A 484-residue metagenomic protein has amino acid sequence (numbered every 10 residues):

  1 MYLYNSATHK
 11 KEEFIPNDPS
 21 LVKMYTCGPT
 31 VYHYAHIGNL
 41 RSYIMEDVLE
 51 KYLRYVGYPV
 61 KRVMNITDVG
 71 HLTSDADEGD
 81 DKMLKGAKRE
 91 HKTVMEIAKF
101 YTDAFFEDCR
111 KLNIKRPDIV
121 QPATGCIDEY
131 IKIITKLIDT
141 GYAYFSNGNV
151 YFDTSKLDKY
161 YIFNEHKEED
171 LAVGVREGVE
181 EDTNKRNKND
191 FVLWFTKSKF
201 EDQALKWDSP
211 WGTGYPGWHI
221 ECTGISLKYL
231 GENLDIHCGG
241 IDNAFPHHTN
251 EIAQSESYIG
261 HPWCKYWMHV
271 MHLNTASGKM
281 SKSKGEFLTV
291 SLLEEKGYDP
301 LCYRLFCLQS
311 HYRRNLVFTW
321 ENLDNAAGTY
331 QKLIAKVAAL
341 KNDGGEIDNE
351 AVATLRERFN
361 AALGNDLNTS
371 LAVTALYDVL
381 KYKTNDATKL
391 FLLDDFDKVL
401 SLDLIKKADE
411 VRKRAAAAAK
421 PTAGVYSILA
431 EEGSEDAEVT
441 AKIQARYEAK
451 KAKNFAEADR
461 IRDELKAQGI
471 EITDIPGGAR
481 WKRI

Functional and structural regions predicted by a protein language model:
M1-Y32, D47, E107, I127-K341: Alpha-helical recognition segments enriched in aromatics with Gly/Pro capping that present substrate-recognition
T8-K11, N17-N113, G477-W481: N-terminal, positively charged nucleic-acid-binding surface of large information/translation enzymes
R54, I138, K466: Anion (oxyanion) recognition and catalysis
G57-V60, K111-D118, A143-Y144, N233 (+1 more regions): Surface-exposed helix-capping loop/turn segments at secondary-structure junctions
P59-K61, G141-N147, K383, E471-T473: Short, well-structured beta-strand/strand-turn elements
V63-G70, A98-F105, K115-Y130, G148-L157: Short, glycine/charge-rich beta-strand/loop segments that flank catalytic centers and engage negatively charged groups
K92-E96, F106-K132, Y142, A244 (+6 more regions): Non-catalytic interaction-recognition regions
K279-S281, F287-I484: Structural preference for alpha-helix termini/caps and helix-kink/transition segments
